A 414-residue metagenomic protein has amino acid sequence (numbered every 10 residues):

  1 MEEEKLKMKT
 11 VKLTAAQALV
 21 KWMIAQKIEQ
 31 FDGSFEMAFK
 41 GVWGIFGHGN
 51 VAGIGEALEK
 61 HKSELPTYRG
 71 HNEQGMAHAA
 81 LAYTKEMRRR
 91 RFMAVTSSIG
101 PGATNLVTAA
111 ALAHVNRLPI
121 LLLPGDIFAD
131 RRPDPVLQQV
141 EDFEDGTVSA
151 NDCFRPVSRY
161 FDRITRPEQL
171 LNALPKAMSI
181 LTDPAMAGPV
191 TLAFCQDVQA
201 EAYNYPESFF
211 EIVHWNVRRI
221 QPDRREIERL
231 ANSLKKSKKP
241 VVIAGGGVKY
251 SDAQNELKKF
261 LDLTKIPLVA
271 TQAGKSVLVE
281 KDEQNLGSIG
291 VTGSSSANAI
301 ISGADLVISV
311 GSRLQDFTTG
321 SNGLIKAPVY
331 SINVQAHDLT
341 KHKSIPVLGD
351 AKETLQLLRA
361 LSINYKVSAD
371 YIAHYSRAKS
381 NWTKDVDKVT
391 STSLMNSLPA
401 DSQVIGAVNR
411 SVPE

Functional and structural regions predicted by a protein language model:
E2-L6, Q196-P222, R229: Aromatic-enriched
L6, E168, K326, Y330-E414: Phosphate/pyrophosphate-binding active-site segments
K9-N116: N-terminal cofactor/phosphate-binding cores enriched in small/glycine residues, especially glycine-rich loops such as
T14-A16, I24-D32, F46, D262-I266 (+1 more regions): Non-catalytic terminal/interface segments that mediate subunit docking, oligomerization, and allosteric communication
S34-L81, G125-A129, F210, P222-D223 (+2 more regions): Anionic-ligand anchoring segments at beta-strand to alpha-helix junctions in alpha/beta enzyme folds, i.e., glycine
E56-L58, F128-C153, E280-E283, S344: Active-site-proximal loop->helix
E73-A77, A103, I127-R132, L137-V140 (+5 more regions): Short gly/pro/ser/thr-enriched loop/turn and capping motifs at secondary-structure boundaries
K85-S97, G102-P124, D152-S208, S233 (+5 more regions): Structural signature of the thiamine diphosphate
